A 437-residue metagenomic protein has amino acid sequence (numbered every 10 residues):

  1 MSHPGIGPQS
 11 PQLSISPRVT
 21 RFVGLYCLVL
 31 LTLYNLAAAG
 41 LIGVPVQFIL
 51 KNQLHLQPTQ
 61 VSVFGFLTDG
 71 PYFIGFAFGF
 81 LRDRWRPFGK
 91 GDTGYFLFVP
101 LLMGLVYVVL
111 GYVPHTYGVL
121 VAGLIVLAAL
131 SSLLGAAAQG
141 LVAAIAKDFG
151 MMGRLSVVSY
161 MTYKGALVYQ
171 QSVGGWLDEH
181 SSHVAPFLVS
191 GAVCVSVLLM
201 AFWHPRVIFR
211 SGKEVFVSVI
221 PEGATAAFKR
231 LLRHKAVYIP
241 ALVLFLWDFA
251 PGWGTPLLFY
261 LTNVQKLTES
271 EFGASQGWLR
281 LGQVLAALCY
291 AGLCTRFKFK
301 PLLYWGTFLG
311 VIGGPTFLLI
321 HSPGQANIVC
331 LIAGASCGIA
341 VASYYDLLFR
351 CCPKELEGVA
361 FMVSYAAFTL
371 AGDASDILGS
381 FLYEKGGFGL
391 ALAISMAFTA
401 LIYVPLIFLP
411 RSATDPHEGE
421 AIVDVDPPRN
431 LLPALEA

Functional and structural regions predicted by a protein language model:
H3-T20, I208-P240, P427-A434: Juxtamembrane intracellular "pre-TM" segments in multi-pass secondary transporters
S10-Y72, Y238-V243, W247-V264: Helix-loop boundary and gating motifs at the non-cytosolic
P58-T59, K147-S159, E269-S270, K354-S364: Loop-to-transmembrane helix entry/capping segments in MFS-fold secondary transporters and related SLC/MFSD carriers
Y72-G75, R154-Q171, Y365-D376: Glycine-rich segments within core transmembrane alpha-helices of 12-TM secondary carriers
I74-K90, D178, A286-F299, Y383-E384: Helix-to-loop junctions at the C-terminal end of transmembrane segments in multipass secondary transporters
L97-H115, F308-S322: C-terminal ends and interior cores of transmembrane alpha-helices in multi-pass membrane transporters/permeases
L133-K147, I339-P353: Intracellular juxtamembrane helix-capping segments at the cytosolic ends of symmetry-related transmembrane helices
K300-Y344: C-terminal transmembrane helical hairpin of 12-TM major facilitator-type secondary transporters
